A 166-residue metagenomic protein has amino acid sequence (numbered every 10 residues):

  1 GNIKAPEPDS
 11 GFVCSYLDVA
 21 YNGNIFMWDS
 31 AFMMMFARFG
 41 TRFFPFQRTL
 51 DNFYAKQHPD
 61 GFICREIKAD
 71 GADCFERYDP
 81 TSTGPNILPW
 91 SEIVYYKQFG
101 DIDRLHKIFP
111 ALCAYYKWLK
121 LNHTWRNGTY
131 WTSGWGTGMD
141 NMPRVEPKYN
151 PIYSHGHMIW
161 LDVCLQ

Functional and structural regions predicted by a protein language model:
G1-I25, F44-R48, N52: Low-complexity, Ser/Thr/Pro/Gly-enriched N-terminal "stalk/linker" regions
A5, P59, V94: Conserved helix-loop functional segments at active or binding sites
C14, V19, R65-I87, K120-Q166: The feature captures the catalytic groove of carbohydrate-active enzymes
A20, M27-W28, F32, G71-Y78 (+1 more regions): The substrate-binding groove and active-site-proximal loops of carbohydrate-active enzymes, especially glycoside
F26, F43, Y78-T81, P85 (+3 more regions): Solvent-exposed, acidic/flexible segments
A31-F44, I87-R104, L165-Q166: Well-ordered alpha-helical scaffold segments within catalytic/enzyme domains
R42-A55, I102-N122: Extended, well-ordered alpha-helical scaffold segments
